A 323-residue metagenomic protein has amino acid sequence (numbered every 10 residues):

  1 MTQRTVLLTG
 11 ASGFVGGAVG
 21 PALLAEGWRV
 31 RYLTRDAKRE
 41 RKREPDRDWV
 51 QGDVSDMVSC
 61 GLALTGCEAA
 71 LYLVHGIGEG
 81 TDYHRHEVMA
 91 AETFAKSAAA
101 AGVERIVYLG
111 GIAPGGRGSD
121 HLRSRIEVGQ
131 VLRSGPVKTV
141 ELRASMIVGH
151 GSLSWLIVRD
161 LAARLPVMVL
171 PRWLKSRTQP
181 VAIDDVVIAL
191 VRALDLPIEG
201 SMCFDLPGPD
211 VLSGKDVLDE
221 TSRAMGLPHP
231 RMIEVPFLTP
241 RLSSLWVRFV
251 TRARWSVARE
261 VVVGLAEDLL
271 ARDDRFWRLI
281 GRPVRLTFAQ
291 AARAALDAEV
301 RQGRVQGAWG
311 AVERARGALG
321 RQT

Functional and structural regions predicted by a protein language model:
R4-W28: N-terminal Rossmann NAD(P)H-binding glycine-rich loop of SDR-like oxidoreductase domains
T5, E68-A69, R105: Structural motif
T9, L33, L73-V74, I106-G111 (+1 more regions): SDR active-site strand-loop-helix element
V19, E26, G116-L227: Oxidoreductase cofactor-interface core, primarily capturing Rossmann-like NAD(P)-dependent enzymes
W28-R35: Conserved glycine-rich Rossmann-like NAD(P)H-binding loop of the short-chain dehydrogenase/reductase
K38-A101, G111-R117: NAD(P)H-binding glycine-rich loop region in Rossmannoid oxidoreductase-like domains and their noncatalytic homologs
A100-R105, P136-V137: A short helix->loop->beta-strand "cap" motif at the edges of active sites that frequently abuts
R192-A258, D268-T323: Mid/C-terminal beta-alpha module of Rossmann-like enzyme folds, strongest in SDR-family dehydrogenases/epimerases
